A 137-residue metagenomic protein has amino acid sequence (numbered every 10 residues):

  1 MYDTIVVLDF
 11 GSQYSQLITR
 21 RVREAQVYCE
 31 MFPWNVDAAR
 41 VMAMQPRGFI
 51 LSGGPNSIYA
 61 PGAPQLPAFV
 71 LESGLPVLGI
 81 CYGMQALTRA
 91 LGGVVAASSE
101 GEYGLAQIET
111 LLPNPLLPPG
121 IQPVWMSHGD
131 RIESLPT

Functional and structural regions predicted by a protein language model:
T4-A25: Short, charged N-terminal beta->alpha structural module
I5, C29, V77: Hydrophobic anchor at the start of a short beta-strand that flanks the dinucleotide cofactor-binding loop
V7, M126-S127: Short beta-strand segments
L8-F10, W34, Y82: Cofactor-binding loop segments of dinucleotide-utilizing enzymes, especially the Rossmann-like FAD- and NAD(P)+-binding
Q13, D37, Q85: Conserved Rossmann-like nucleotide-cofactor binding loop
R20-Q26, A43-L116, G120-P123, G129-I132: Cysteine-nucleophile active-site neighborhood
Q26-M42: A short, well-structured beta->alpha microelement
L135-T137: Short, intrinsically disordered, charge-balanced linker/junction segments flanking boundaries in proteins
